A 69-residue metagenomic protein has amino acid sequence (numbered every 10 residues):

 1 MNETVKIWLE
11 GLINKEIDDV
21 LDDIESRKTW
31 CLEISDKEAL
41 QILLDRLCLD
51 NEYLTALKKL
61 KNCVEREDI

Functional and structural regions predicted by a protein language model:
M1-C31: N-terminal acidic leader/helix
M1-I7, K61-I69: Short intrinsically disordered terminal tails
L9, I13, L21, N51-L54 (+1 more regions): Generic alpha-helical hydrophobic packing signal
E16, E38, L44-D45, L49-K58: Alpha-helical oligomerization interfaces
D18-L21, E25, E38, E52 (+1 more regions): Intrinsically disordered, low-complexity regions of eukaryotic proteins
D23, R27, I34, L57 (+1 more regions): Hydrophobic stripe of amphipathic alpha-helices that form coiled-coil interfaces
